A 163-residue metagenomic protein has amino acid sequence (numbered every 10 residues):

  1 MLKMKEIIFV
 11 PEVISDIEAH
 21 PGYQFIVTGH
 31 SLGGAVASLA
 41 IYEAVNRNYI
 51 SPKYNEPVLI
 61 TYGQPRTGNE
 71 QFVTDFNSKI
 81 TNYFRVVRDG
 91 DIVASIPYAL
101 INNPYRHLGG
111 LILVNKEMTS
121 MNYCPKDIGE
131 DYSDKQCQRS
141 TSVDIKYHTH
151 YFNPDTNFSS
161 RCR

Functional and structural regions predicted by a protein language model:
L2-T28, Y42-R163: Serine hydrolase/lipase
G29-G33, A37: Gly/Ala-rich beta-loop-alpha elbow adjacent to hydrolase catalytic centers
